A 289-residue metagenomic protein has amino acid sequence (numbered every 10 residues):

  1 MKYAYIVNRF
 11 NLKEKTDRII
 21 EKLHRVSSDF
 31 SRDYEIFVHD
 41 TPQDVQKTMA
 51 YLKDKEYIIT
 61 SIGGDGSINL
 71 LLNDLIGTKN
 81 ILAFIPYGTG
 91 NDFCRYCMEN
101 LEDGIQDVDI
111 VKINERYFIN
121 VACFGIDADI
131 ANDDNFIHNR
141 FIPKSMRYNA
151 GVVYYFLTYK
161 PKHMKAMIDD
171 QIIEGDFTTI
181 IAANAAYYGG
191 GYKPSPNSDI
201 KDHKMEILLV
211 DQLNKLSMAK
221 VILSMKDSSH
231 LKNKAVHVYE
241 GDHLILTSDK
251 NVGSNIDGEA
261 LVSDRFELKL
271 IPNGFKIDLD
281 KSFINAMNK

Functional and structural regions predicted by a protein language model:
M1-I59, N69, N73, G77 (+3 more regions): ATP/NTP phosphate-donor binding region
A4-I6, F37-H39, K79-T178: Catalytic core of DAGKc-family lipid kinases
R9, I62-G64, I85-Y87: Glycine-rich beta-strand-to-loop/alpha-helix junction loops that act as flexible
G66-L70, D92: Short glycine/serine/threonine-rich phosphate/pyrophosphate-binding segments that cradle anionic phosphate groups
C123, D127, I181-P194, A260: Glycine-rich phosphate/pyrophosphate-binding beta-alpha loops
D127-I130, E174-D176, Y187-G191, K215-M218: Short acidic/glycine-rich loop or secondary-structure boundary segments that cap or lie
H138-M146, P196-L216: Gly/Ser/Thr-rich active-site loops/lids in small-molecule metabolic enzymes that frequently grip phosphoryl groups
I168, E174, D199, L209-K289: ATP/nucleoside-binding phosphotransfer catalytic cores, i.e., glycine-rich phosphate-binding loops
